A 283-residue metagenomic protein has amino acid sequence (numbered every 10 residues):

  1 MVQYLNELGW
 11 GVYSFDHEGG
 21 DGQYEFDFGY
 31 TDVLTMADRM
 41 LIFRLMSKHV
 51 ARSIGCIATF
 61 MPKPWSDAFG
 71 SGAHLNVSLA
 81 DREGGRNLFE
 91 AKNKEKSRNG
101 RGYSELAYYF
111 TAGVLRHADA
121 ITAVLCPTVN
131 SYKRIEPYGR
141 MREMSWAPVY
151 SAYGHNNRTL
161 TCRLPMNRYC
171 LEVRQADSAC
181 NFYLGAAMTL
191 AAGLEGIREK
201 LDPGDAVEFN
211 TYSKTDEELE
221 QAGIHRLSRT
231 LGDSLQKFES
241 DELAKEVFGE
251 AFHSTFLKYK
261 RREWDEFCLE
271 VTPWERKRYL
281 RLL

Functional and structural regions predicted by a protein language model:
M1-L283: Glycine-rich, acidic/polar active-site loops that bind/position phosphate-bearing ligands
